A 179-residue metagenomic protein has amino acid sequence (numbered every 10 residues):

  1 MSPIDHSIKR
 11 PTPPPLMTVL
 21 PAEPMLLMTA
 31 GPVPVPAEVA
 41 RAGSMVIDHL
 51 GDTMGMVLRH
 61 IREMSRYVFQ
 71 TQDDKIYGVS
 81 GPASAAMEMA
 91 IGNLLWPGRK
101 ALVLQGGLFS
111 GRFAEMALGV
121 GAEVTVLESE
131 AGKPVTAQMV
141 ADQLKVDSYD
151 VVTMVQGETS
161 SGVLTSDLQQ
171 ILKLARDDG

Functional and structural regions predicted by a protein language model:
D5-D52: N-terminal "arm"/small-domain region of PLP-dependent enzymes with the aminotransferase-like
A42-M89, L108, R112-L118: Conserved N-terminal alpha-helix of the aminotransferase class I/II PLP-enzyme fold
V79-S80, L127-K133: Short beta->alpha junction loops
G92-P97, G119-V120: Alpha-helix C-terminal capping segments
L95-G111: Conserved PLP-anchoring active-site segment centered on the Schiff-base-forming lysine
Q105, E128, T153-Q156: Short beta-strand segments
R112-E123, E130, A141: Active-site-proximal loop->helix
V135-G179: Active-site phosphate-binding strand-loop segment of PLP-dependent enzymes
